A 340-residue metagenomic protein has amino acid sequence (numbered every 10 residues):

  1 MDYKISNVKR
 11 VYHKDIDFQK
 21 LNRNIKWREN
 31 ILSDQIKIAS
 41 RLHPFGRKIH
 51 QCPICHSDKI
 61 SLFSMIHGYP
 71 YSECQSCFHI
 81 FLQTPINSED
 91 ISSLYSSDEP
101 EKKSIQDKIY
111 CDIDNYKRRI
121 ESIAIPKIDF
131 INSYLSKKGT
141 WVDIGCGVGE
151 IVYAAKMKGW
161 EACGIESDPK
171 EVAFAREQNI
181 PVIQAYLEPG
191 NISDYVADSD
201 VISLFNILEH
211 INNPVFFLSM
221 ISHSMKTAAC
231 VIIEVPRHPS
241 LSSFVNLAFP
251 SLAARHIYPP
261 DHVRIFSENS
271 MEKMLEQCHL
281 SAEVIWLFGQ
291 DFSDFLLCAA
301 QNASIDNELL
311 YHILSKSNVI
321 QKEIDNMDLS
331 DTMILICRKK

Functional and structural regions predicted by a protein language model:
M1-F205, P214-M220, L287-F288, A299-H312 (+1 more regions): Conserved N-terminal segment of class I S-adenosyl-L-methionine
G190, L204, N212-H223, T227-L335: S-adenosyl-L-methionine-dependent methyltransferase catalytic module, highlighting the catalytic core
C337-K340: C-terminal beta-strand of the catalytic ATP-binding
